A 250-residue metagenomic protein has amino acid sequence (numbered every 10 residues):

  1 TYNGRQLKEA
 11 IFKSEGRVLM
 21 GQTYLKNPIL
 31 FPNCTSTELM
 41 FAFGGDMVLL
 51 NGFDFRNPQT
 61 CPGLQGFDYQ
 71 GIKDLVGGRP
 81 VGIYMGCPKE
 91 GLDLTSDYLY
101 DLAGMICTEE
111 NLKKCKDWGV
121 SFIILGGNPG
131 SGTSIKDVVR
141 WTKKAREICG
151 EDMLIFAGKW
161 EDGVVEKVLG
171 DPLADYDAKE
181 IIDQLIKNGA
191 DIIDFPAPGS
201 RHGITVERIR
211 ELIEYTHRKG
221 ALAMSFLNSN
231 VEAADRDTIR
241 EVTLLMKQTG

Functional and structural regions predicted by a protein language model:
T1-K13: N-terminal basic/disordered segments at the start of proteins
V18-F41, G45-Y69, R79-L245: Conserved mixed alpha/beta catalytic, RNA-binding, or beta-rich assembly cores of soluble enzyme, regulatory
K247-G250: Alpha-helical oligomerization segments
